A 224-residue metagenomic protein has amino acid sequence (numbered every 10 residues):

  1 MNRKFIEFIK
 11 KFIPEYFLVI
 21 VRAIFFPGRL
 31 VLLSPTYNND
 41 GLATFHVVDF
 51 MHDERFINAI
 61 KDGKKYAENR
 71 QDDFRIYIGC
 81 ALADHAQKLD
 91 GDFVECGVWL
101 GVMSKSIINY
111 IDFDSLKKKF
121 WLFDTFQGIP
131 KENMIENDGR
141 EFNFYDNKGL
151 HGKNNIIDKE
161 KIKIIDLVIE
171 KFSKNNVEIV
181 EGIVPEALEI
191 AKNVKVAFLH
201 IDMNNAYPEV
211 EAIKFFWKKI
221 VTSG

Functional and structural regions predicted by a protein language model:
M1-A67: Membrane-proximal basic amphipathic "stem/tether" segments
Y37, G41-R70, C80, Q87-G224: S-adenosylmethionine/decaboxylated-SAM
F74-I78: N-terminal pre-P-loop "Q-motif" helix
